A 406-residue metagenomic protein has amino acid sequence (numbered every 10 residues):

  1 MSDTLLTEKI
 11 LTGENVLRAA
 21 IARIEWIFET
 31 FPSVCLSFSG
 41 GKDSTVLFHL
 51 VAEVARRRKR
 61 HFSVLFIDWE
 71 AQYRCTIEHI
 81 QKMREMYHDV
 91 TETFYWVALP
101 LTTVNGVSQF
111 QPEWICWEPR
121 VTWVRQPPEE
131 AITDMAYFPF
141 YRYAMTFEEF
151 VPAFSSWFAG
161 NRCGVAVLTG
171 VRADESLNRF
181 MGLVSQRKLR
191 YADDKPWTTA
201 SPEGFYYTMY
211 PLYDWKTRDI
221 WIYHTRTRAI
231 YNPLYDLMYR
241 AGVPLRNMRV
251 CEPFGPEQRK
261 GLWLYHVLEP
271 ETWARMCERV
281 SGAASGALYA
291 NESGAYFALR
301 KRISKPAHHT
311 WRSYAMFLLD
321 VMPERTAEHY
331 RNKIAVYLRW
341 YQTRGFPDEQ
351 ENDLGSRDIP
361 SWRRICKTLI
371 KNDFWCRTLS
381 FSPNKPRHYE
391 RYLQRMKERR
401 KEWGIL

Functional and structural regions predicted by a protein language model:
M1-S37, K42-L406: Nucleotide-activated chemistry modules centered on ATP-dependent adenylation/adenylyltransferase
